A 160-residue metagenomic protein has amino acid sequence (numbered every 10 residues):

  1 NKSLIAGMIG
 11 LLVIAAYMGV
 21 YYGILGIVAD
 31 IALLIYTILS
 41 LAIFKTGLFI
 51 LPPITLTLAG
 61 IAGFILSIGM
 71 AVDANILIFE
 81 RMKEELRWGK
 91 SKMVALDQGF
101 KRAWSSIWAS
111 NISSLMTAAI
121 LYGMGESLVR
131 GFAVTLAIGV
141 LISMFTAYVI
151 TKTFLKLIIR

Functional and structural regions predicted by a protein language model:
N1-L56, G123-L128: Interfacial segments of transmembrane alpha-helices in multi-pass membrane proteins
L4, A29, T57-G60, L66 (+4 more regions): Hydrophobic alpha-helical segments
I5-G7, I27-A29, I68-N75, W108-N111: Short helix-coil transition sites and intra-membrane helix breaks within transmembrane domains of multi-pass
I14, I43, I76, I107 (+1 more regions): Residue-level signature of catalytic and energy-coupling elements of molecular machines, predominantly ATP/GTP-dependent
L25-I31, F49-A59, V72-D73, L77-A95 (+2 more regions): Juxtamembrane helix-loop transition segments at the membrane interface in multi-pass membrane proteins
I27-L48, I61-I68, F132-Y148: Small-residue-enriched core segments of transmembrane alpha-helices in multipass membrane transport and channel
D30, F64, N75-I78, S106 (+2 more regions): Residue-level recognition of specific faces of alpha-helices
I35, E84-R160: Hydrophobic alpha-helical transmembrane segments of membrane transport and translocation systems, primarily multi-pass
